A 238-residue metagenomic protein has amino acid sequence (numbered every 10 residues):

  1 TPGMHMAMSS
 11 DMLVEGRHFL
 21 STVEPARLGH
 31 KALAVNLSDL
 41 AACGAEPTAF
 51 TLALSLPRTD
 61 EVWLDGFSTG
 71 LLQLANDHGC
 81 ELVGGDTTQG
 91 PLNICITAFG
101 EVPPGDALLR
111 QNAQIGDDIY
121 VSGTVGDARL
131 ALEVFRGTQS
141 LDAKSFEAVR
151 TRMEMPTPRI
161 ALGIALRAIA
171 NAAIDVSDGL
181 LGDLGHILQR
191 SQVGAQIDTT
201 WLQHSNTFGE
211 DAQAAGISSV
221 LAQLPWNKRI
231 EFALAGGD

Functional and structural regions predicted by a protein language model:
T1-D238: Helix-biased detector of long, well-ordered alpha-helical tracts
